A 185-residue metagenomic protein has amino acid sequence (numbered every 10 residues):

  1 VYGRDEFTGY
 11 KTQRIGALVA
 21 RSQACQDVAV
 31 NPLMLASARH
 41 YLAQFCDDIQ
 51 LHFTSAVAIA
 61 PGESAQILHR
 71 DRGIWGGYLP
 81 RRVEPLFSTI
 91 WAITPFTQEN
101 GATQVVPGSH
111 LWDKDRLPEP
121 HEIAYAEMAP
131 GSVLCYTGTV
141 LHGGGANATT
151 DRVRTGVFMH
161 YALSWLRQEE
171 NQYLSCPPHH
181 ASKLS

Functional and structural regions predicted by a protein language model:
V1-L68, G73-W75: Non-heme Fe(II)-dependent double-stranded beta-helix
S22-D27, H121-A124, G144-G145: Active-site rim elements
L51, H121-I123, R152-G156: Short edge beta-strand segments in beta-sheet-rich domains
F53-A56, T89-W91, V157-Y161: A structural signal for short, well-ordered beta-strand segments
V57, P95-F96, T139-V140: Short Ser/Thr-interspersed hydrophobic loop/turn segments at strand-loop and sheet-helix junctions that line or gate
G62-M128, L166-C176: Catalytic core of non-heme Fe(II) oxygenases with the double-stranded beta-helix
E127-H142, T155: Conserved metal-binding segment of the jelly-roll/cupin
V140, G145-S185: Non-heme Fe(II)/2-oxoglutarate
